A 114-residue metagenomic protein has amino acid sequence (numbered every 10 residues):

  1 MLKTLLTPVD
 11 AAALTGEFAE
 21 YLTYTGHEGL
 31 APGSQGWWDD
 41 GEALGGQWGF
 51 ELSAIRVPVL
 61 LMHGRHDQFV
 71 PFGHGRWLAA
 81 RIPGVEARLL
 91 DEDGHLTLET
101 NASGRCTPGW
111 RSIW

Functional and structural regions predicted by a protein language model:
M1-F50: Alpha/beta-hydrolase
G46-R56, F72: The feature captures the conserved acid-bearing segment of alpha/beta-hydrolase catalytic domains
S53, A80-R81, S112: Solvent-exposed polar/charged
I55, L61-H63, D67: Short beta-strand/loop motif that positions the catalytic acidic residue of the alpha/beta-hydrolase fold
R56-V57, G84: Active-site acidic short loop of glycosyltransferases
Q68-H74: Conserved alpha/beta-hydrolase "acid-adjacent" motif
G84-W114: Catalytic active-site module of serine/aspartate enzymes centered on a nucleophile-bearing elbow/loop
